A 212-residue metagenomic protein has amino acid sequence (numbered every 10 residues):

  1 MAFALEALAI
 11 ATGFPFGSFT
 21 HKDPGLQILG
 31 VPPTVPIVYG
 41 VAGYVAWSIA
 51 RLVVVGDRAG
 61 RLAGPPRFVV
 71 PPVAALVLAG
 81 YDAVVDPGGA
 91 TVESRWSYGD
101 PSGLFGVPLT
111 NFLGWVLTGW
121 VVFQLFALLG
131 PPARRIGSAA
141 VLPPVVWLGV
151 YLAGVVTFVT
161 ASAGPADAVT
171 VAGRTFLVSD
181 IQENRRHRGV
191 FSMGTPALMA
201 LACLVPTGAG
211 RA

Functional and structural regions predicted by a protein language model:
M1-A212: Aromatic-rich, lipid-facing transmembrane alpha helices and their immediate juxtamembrane interface loops in integral
